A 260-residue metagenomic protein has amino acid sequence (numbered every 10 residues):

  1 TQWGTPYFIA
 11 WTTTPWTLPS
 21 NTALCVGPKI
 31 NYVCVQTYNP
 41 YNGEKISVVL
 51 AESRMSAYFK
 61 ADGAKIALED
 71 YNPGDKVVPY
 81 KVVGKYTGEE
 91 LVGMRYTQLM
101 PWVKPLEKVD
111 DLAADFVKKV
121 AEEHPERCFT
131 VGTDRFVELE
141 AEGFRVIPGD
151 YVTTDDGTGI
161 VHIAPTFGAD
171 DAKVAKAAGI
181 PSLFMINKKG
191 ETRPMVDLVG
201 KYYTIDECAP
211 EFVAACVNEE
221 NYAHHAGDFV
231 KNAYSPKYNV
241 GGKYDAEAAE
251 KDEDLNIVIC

Functional and structural regions predicted by a protein language model:
Q2-F8, P15-C260: Non-cofactor substrate-recognition interfaces
